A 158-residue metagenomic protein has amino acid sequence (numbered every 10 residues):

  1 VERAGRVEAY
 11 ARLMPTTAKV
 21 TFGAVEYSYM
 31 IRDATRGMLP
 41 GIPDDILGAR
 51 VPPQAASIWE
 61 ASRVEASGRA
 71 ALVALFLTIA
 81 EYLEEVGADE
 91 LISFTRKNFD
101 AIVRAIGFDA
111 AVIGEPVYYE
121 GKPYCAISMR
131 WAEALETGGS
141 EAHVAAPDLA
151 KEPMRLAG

Functional and structural regions predicted by a protein language model:
V1-E2: Cytosolic beta-strand hydrophobic patch enriched in CBS
G5-P15: Conserved beta-strand in the GNAT
P15-T17, F99, E133-L135: Feature marks short, surface-exposed loop/turn motifs that line or immediately flank catalytic pockets and channel
G23-R32, A134-D148: Short secondary-structure transition/capping segments
A24-Y124, S128: Acyl-donor binding region in acyl/amide transferases
G121-E141: C-terminal "cap" of GNAT-fold acetyltransferases
V144-G158: Short, cationic low-complexity segments
